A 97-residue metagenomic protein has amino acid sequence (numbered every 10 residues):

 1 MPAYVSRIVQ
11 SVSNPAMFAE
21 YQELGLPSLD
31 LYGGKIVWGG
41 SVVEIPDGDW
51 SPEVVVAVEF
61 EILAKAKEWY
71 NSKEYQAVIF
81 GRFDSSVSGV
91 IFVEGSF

Functional and structural regions predicted by a protein language model:
M1-V55, E61-E68, E94-F97: Short S/T/G/P-rich N-terminal loop/turn motif that feeds into the first structured element of a domain
V54-V56, S88-G89: Generic beta-strand structural signal
L63-I91: C-terminal structural segments of small proteins and small subunits
